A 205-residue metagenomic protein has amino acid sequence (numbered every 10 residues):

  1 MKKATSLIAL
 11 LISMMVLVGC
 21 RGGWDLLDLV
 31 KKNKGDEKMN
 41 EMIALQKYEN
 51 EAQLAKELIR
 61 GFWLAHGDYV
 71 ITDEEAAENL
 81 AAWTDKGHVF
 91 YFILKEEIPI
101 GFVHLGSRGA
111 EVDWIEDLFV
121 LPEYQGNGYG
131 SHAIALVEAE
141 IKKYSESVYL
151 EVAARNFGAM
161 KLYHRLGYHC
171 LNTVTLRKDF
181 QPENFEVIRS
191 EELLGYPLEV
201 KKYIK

Functional and structural regions predicted by a protein language model:
M1-A4: Positively charged n-region of N-terminal signal peptides that target proteins for export
L7-M14: Sec-dependent N-terminal signal peptides
V18-G19: C-terminal motif of bacterial Sec signal peptides marking the signal peptidase cleavage site
K31-M39: Short, Lys/Arg-enriched N-terminal segments with co-localized hydrophobic residues within the first ~10-30 amino acids
Y48-E116, L121-P122, I134, E140 (+3 more regions): Acetyl-CoA-dependent GNAT
V120, G126-A139, F157, K161 (+1 more regions): Conserved acetyl-CoA-binding loop-helix of GNAT-fold acetyltransferases
I141-A153: Conserved GNAT acetyl-CoA-binding A-motif
L150-M160, L176-E183: Conserved beta-strand-loop-alpha-helix junction that forms the acyl-donor binding cleft
